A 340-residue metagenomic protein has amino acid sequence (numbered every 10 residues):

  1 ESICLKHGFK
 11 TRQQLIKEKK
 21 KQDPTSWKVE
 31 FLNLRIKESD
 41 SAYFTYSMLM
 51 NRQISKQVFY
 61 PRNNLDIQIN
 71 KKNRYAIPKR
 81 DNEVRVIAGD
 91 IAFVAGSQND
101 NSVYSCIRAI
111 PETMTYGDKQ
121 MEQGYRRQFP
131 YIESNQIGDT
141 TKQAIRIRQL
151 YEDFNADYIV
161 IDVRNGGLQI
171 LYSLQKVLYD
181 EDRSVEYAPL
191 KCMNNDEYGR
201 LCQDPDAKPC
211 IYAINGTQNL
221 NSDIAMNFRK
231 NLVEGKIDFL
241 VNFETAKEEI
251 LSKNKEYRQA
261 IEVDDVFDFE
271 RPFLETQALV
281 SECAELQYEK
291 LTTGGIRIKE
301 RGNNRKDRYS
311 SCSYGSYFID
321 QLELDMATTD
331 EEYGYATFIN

Functional and structural regions predicted by a protein language model:
F9-N194, S222, M226, F239-F243 (+1 more regions): RNase H-like, metal-dependent nuclease domains and their acidic two-metal-ion catalytic environment used
N194-P205, I211-Y212: Long, structured stretches of catalytic cores involved in phosphate-ester chemistry, encompassing
K208-N231: Conserved RecA-like P-loop NTPase helicase motor core
